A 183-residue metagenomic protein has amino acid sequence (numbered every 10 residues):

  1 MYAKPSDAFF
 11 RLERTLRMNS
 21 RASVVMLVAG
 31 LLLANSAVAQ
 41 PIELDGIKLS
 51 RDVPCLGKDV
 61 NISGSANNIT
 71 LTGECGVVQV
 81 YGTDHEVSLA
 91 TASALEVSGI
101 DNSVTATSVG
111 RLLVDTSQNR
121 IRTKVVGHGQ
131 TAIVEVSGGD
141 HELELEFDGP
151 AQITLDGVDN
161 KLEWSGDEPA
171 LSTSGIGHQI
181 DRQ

Functional and structural regions predicted by a protein language model:
M1-Y2, T123: Short regulatory "switch" loops immediately downstream of catalytic or recognition motifs within protein catalytic
Y2, L16-N19, L32: Compositionally biased, low-complexity segments
L12-V25: Bacterial N-terminal signal peptides that target proteins for export
N19-S20, A34, D181-R182: Intrinsic low-complexity/IDR segments
V25-A34: Bacterial N-terminal signal peptides
V38-Q183: Extended beta-solenoid/beta-helix repeat architectures
